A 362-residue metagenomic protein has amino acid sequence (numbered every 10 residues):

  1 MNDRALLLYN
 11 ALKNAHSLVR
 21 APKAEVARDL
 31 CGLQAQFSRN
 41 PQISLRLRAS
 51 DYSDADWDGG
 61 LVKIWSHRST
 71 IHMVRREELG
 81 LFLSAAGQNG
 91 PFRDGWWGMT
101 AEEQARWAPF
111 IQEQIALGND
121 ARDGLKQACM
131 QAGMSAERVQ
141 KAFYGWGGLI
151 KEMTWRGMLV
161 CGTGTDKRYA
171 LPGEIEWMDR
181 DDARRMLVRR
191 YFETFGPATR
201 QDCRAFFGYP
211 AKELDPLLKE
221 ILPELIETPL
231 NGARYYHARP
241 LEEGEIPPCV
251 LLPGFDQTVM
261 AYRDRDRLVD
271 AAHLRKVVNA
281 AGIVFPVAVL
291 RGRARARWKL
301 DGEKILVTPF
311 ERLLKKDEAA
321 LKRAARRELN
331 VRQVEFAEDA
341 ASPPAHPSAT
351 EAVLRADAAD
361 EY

Functional and structural regions predicted by a protein language model:
M1-S135, A271, E361-Y362: Phosphate-backbone binding and catalysis cores of DNA-processing enzymes
L61-I71, W155-G164, L222-P229, A296: A short, conserved structural fragment
R75-L81, T165-D181, Y235-E243: Short, cationic-aromatic polyanion-contact patches
S84-G95, E174-R190, T194-G196, C249-P253 (+1 more regions): Short, amphipathic alpha-helical interaction segments positioned at domain boundaries
T100-N119, D181-P197, L218: Positively charged, polyanion-binding regions of nucleic-acid-associated proteins
A142-D215: Loop-centered beta-sheet repeat module
E213, P223-H273: Non-catalytic regulatory appendages
A271, V277-Y362: Glycine-rich, small/acidic residue-mixed loop/short-helix segments
